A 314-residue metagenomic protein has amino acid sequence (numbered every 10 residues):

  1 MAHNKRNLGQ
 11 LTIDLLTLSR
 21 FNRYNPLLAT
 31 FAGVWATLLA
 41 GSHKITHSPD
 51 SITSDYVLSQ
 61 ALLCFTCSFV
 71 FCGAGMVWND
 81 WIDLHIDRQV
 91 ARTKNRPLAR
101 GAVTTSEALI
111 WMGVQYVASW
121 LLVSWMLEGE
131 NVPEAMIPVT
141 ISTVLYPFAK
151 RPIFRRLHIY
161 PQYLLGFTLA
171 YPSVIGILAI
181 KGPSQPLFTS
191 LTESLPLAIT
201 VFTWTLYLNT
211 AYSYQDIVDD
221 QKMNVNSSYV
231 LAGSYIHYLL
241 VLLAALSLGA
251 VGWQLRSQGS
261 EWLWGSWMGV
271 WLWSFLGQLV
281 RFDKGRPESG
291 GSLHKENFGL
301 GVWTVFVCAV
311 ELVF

Functional and structural regions predicted by a protein language model:
M1-F314: Multi-pass alpha-helical membrane architecture of UbiA-family and related isoprenoid/lipid prenyltransferases
